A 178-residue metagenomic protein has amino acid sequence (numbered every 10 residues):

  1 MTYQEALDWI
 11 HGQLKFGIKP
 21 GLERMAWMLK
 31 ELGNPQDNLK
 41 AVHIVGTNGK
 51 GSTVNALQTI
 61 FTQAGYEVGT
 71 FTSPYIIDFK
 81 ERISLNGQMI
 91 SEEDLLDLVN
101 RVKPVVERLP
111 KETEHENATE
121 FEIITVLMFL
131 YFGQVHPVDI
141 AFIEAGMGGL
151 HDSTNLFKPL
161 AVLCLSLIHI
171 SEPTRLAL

Functional and structural regions predicted by a protein language model:
M1-G46, T53-N55, T59-A64, F71 (+1 more regions): Short functional linear segments
I10, T47, V68, F142 (+1 more regions): Residue-level signal for inorganic ion chemistry
Q13-K15, N86-Q88, L167: Short strand-loop junctions, especially beta-strand C-caps/beta-turns that link beta-sheets to coils or alpha-helices
L22, L29-K30, N34-D37, Q63-F157: ATP-dependent carboxylate-amine ligase catalytic core
V45-T47, T53, T72, T125 (+3 more regions): Ser/Thr-centric signal marking residues that sit in or immediately flank functional binding/regulatory motifs
G49, M147-L150, I168: Short glycine-rich anion-binding loops that position phosphate/pyrophosphate groups of nucleotides and phosphorylated
K158-L163: Inter-motif core of Ras-like GTPase G domains
I168-L178: Single conserved hydrophobic/aromatic residue that forms the stacking wall/gate of nucleotide- or nucleobase-binding
